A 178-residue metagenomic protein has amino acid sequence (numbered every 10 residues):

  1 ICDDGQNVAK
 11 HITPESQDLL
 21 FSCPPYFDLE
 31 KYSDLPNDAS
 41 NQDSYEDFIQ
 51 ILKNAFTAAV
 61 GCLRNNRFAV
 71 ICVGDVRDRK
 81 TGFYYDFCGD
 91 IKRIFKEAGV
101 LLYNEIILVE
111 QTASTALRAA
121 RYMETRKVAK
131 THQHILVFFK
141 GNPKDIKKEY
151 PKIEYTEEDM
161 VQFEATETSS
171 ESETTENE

Functional and structural regions predicted by a protein language model:
I1-E178: Class I S-adenosyl-L-methionine-dependent methyltransferase catalytic core
